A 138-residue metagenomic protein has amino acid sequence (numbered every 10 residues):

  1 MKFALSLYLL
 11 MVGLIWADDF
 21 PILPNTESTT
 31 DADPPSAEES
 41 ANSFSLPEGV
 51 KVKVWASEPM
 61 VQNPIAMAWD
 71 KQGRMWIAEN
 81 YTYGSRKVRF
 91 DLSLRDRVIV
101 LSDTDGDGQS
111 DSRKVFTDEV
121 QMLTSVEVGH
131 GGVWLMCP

Functional and structural regions predicted by a protein language model:
M1-Y8: Sec-dependent signal peptide recognition, specifically the positively charged N-region followed immediately by
Y8-A17: Hydrophobic h-region of N-terminal signal peptides that target proteins for export in Gram-negative bacteria
W16-P138: Beta-propeller domains with acidic blade repeats across secreted/periplasmic ectodomains and cytosolic WD/CNH propellers
